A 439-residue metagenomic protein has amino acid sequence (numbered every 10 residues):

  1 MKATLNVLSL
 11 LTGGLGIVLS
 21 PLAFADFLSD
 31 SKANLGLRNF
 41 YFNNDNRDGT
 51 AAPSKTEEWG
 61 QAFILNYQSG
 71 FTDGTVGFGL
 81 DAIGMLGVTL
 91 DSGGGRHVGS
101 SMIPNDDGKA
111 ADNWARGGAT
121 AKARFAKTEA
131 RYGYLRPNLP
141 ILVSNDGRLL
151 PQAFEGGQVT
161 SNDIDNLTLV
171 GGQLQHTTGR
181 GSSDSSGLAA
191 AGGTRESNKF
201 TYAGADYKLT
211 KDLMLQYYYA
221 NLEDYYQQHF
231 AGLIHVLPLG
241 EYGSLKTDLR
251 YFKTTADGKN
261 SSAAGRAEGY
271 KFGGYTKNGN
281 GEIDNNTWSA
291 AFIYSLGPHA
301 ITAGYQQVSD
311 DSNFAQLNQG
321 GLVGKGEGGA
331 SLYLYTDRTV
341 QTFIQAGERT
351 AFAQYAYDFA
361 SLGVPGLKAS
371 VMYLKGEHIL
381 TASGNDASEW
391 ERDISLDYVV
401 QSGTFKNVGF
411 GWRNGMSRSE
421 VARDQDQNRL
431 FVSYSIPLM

Functional and structural regions predicted by a protein language model:
G13-P137, A356-A360, M372, D386-G403 (+1 more regions): Beta-barrel outer-membrane channel/assembly domains of diderm bacteria
S29, E57-F63, N113-G117, P151-E155 (+6 more regions): Residues that define the transmembrane beta-barrel architecture of outer-membrane proteins
A33, T75-G77, K127-R131, N166-V170 (+8 more regions): Repeated loop/turn-to-beta-strand initiation elements of outer-membrane beta-barrel proteins
N39-Y41, A130-S144, L169-Q175, A203 (+5 more regions): Transmembrane beta-strand segments that form the barrel wall of outer-membrane beta-barrel proteins
Y67-G99, D106-S186, A205-L213, A300-Q307 (+1 more regions): Outer membrane beta-barrel
S144, L149-P151, T177, R195-S197 (+5 more regions): Solvent-exposed loop/turn segments connecting transmembrane beta-strands in outer-membrane beta-barrel proteins
V170-G192, K199-F200, Y242-G326, L334-T336 (+1 more regions): Outer-membrane beta-barrel translocator/channel fold
A303-G384, R392-I394: C-terminal structural cap/anchor segments
